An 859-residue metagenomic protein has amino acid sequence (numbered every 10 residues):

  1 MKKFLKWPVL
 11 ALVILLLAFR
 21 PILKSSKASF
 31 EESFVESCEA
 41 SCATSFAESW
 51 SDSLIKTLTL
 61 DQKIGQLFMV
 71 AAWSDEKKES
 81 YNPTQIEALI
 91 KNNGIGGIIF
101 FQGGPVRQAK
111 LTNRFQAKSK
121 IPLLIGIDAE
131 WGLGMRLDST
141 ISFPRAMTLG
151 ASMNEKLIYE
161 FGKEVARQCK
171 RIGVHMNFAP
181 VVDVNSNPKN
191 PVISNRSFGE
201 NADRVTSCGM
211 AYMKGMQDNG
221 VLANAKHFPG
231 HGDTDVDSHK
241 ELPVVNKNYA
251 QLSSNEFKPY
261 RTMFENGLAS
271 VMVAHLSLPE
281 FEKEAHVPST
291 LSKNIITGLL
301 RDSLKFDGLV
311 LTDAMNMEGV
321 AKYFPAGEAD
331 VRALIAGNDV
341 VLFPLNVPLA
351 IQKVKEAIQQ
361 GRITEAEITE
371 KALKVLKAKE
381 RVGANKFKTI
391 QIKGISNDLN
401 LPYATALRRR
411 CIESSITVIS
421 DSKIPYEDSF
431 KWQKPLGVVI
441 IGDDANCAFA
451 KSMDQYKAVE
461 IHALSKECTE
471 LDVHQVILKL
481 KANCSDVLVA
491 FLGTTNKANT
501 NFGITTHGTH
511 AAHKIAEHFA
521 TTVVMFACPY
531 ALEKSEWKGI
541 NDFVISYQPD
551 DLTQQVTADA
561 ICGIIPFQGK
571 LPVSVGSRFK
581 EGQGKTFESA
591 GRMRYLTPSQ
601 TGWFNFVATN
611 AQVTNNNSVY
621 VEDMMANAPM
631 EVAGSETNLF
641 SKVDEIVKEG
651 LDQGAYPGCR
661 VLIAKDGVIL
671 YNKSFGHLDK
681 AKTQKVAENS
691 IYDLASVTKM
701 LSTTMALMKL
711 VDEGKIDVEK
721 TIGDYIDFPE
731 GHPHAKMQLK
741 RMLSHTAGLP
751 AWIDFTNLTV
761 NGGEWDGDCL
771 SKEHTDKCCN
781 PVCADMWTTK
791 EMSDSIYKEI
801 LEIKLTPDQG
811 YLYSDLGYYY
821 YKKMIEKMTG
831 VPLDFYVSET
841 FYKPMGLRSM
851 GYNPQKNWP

Functional and structural regions predicted by a protein language model:
F19, L23-S26, F30, F34 (+4 more regions): Preference for extracellular/luminal or secreted protein segments
S53, S139, S303, C468 (+3 more regions): Coil residues (strongly favoring Ser/Thr
T59, I98, Q108-L123, L133-M135 (+2 more regions): Second-shell residues forming the walls of enzyme active-site clefts
G65, I86-P105, P188-K189, F264-V287 (+1 more regions): Short acidic, glycine-rich surface-loop motifs adjacent to enzyme active sites
P105-P122, E155-G173, I368, L373 (+3 more regions): Active-site-adjacent structural elements in enzyme catalytic domains
N617, A628-L694, K715-K720, D724 (+1 more regions): Short, conserved catalytic-motif segment at the N-terminal edge
V643, V760-T806, V831-R848: Short, charged, amphipathic alpha-helices and their helix-cap/turn boundaries
K682, E688, D693-V697, L710-G762 (+2 more regions): Active-site helix/loop module of the DD-peptidase/beta-lactamase fold, centered on the serine-lysine SxxK catalytic
